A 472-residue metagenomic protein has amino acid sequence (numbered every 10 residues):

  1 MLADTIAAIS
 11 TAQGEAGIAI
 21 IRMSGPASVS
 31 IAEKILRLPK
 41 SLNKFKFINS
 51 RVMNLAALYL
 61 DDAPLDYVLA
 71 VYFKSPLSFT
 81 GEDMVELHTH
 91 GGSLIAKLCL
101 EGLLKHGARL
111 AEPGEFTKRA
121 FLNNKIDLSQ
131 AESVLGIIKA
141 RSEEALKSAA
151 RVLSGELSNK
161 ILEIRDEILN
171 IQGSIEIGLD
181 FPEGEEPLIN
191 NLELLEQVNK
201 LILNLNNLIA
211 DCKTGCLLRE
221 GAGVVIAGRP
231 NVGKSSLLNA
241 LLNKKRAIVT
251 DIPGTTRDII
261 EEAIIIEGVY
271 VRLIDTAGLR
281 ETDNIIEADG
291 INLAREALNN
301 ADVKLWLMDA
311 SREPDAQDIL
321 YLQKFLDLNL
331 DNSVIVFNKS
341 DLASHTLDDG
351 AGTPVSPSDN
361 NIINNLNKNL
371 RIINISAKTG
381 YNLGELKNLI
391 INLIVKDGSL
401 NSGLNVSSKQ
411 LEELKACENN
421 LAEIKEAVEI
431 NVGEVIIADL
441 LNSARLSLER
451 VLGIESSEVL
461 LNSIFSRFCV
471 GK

Functional and structural regions predicted by a protein language model:
M1-K147, R151, G155, N329 (+1 more regions): A glycine-rich (often HGG/GG-containing) alpha/beta subdomain
L2-I9, Q13, E143-I265, T282 (+1 more regions): C-terminal-of-GTPase-core extension/linker across diverse P-loop GTPases
M23-S24, T89-G91, L241, T276 (+2 more regions): Glycine-rich, N-terminal phosphate-binding loop of Rossmann-like dinucleotide-binding domains
L55-L65, A70-K74, G254-T282, V303: Switch I (G2) and immediately adjacent beta-strands of P-loop GTPase domains
R109, Y270-R272, R371: Conserved beta-strand segments of alpha/beta enzyme cores
N124, N231, D275: Conserved G/P- and acidic residue-centered "switch" motifs that form tight phosphate/ATP-binding loops in soluble
L273, L307, V336: Generic enzyme active-site microenvironment
E287-S311: Inter-motif core of Ras-like GTPase G domains
